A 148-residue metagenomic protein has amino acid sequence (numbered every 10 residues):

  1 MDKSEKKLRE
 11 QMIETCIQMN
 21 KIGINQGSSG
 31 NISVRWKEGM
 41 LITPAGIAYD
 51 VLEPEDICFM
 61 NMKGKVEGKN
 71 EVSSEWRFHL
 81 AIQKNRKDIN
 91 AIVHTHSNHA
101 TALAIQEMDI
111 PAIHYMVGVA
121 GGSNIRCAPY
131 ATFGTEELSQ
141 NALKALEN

Functional and structural regions predicted by a protein language model:
M1-N148: Glycine-rich flexible loops
